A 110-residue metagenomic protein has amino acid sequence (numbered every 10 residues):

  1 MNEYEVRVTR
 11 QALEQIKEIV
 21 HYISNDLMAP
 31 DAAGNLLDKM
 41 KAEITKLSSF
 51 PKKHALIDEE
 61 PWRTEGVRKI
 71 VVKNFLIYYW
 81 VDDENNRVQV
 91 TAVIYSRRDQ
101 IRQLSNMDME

Functional and structural regions predicted by a protein language model:
M1-K39: Arg/Lys-rich, positively charged N-terminal/basic patches that mediate binding to nucleic acids
Q15, K39, E43-K46, K69 (+1 more regions): Residue-level recognition of specific faces of alpha-helices
V20, K41-I44, R98: Residue-level detector of secondary-structure transition/capping positions
V20, S48-A55, I101: Short amphipathic alpha-helical interaction/hinge segments
L27, V72-L76, W80-E110: Enriched for short, Lys/Arg-rich terminal
M28, T45, S49-K53, F75: Generic structural signal for secondary-structure transition and capping sites
N35-L36, K53-L56, E110: Juxtamembrane/interface motifs at transmembrane-helix termini
K52-D83: Basic/aromatic recognition patch in beta-strand/loop cores that engages polyanionic ligands
